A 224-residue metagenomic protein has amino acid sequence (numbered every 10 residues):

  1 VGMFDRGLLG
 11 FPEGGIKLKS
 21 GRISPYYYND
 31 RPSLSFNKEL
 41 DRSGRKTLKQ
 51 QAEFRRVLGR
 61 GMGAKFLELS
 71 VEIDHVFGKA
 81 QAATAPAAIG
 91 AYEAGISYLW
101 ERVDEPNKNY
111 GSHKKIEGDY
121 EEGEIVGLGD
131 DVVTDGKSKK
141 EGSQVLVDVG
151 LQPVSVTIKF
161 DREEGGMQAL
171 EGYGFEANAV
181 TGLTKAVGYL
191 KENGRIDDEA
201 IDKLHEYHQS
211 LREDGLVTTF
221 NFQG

Functional and structural regions predicted by a protein language model:
V1-G129, V133-G224: PRPP-associated nucleotide enzymes
